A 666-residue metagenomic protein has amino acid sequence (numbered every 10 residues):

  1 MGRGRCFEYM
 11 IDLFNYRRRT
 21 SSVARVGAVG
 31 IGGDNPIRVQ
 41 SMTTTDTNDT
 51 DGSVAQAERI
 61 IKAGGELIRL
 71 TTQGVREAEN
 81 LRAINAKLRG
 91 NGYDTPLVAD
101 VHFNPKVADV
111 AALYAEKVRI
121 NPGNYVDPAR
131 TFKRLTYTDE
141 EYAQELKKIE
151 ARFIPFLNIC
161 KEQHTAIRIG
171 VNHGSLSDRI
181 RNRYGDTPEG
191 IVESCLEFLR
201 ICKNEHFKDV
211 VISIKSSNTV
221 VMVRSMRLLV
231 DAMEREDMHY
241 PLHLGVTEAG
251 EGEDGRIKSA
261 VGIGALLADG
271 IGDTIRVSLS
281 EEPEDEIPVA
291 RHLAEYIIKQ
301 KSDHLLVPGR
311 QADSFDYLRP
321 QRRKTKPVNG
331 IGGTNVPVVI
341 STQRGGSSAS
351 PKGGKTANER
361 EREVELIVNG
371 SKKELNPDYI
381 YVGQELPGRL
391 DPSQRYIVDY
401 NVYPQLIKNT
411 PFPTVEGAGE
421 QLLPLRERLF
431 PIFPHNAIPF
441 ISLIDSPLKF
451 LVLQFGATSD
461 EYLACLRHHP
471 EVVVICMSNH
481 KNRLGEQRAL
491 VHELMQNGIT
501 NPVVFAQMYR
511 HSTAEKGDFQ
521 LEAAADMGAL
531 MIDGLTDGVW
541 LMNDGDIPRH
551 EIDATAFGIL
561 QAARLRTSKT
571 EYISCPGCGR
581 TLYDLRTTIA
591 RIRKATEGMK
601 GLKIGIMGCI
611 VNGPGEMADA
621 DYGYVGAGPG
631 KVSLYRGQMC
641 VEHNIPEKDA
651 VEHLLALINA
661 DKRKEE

Functional and structural regions predicted by a protein language model:
G4-S41, L157-Q163, K299-G354, N358 (+2 more regions): N-terminal amphipathic alpha-helix/helix-capping segment at the start of soluble metabolic enzymes
I11, H292-S347, P377-G383, Y396-H435 (+4 more regions): Extended, intrinsically disordered, low-complexity segments
D12, G65-E197, S341-G485: Active-site beta->alpha loop and helix N-cap motifs at the rims of alpha/beta catalytic domains
V39, D100, I169, I212 (+5 more regions): Conserved, mostly hydrophobic/aromatic
T47-R59, F103-A108, S259-I263, P351-K352 (+2 more regions): Short, acidic/polar
K62-L67, A115, F207, I271-G272 (+4 more regions): A structural motif
E66-R69, A115-T131, A268-E284, G534-R549 (+1 more regions): Glycine-rich phosphate-binding active-site loops on the catalytic face of alpha/beta enzymes
T136-F153, N158, I180-G332, D445-M599 (+1 more regions): Catalytic alpha/beta core domains of metabolic enzymes, predominantly
